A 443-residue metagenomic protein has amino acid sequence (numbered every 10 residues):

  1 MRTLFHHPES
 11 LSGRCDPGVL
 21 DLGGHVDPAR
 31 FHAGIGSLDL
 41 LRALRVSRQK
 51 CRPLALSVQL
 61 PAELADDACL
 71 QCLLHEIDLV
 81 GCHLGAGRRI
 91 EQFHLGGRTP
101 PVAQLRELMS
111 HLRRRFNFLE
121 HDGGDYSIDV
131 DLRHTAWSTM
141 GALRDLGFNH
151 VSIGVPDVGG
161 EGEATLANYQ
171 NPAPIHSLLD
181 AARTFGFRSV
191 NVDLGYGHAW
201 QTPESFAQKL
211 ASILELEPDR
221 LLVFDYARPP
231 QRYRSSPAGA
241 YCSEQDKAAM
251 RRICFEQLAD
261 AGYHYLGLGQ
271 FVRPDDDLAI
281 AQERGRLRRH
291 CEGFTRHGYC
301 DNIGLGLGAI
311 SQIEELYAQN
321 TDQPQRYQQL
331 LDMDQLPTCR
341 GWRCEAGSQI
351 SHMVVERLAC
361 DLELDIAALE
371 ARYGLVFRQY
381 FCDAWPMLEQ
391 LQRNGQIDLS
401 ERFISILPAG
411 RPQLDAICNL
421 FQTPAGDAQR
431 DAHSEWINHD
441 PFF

Functional and structural regions predicted by a protein language model:
M1-A55, A86-R89: Flexible, acidic/Gly-rich N-terminal and inter-domain linker regions that tether and position cofactor-handling modules
L41-R42, V46, D66-C82, R89-R378 (+1 more regions): C-terminal scaffold of the Radical SAM
L54-L64: Substrate-binding cleft and catalytic face of glycoside hydrolase catalytic domains, especially the flexible beta-alpha
G162, E283, I404-F421: Short, cationic-aromatic polyanion-contact patches
D219, R402-F403: Beta-strand-connecting loop/turn residues
V376-Q390: Short amphipathic alpha-helical interaction segments
Q392-R402: A short, conserved structural fragment
R411-F443: Short, amphipathic alpha-helical interaction segments positioned at domain boundaries
